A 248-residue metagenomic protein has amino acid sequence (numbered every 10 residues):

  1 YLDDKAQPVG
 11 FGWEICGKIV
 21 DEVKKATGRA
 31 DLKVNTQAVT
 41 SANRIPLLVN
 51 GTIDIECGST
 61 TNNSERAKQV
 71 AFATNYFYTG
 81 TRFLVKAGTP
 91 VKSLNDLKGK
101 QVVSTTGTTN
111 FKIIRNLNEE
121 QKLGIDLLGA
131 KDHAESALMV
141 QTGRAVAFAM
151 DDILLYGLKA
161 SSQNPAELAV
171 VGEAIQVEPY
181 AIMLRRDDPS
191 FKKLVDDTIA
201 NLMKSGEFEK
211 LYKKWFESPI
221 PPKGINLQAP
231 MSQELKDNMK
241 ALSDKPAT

Functional and structural regions predicted by a protein language model:
Y1-E56: Extracytoplasmic small-molecule ligand-binding "clamshell" domains of the periplasmic binding protein/Venus flytrap
L2-K5, G17-L32, N110-K131, K159-N164: Ligand-binding cleft/hinge of the Venus flytrap
G10, E14-E22, N95, K100-Q101 (+2 more regions): Extended ligand-binding regions for polar small-molecule ligands
R29-P46, T89, L127-M139, Q176-E178: Short helix-initiation/N-cap motifs at beta->coil->alpha
N43, C57-K68, I113-N118, Q141-T142 (+2 more regions): A ligand-binding cleft/hinge motif common to bilobed small-molecule-binding domains
T74, V85-V102: Flexible hinge/capping segments at coil-to-helix
F77-V85, D152, A160-I199, S218-A241: Periplasmic-binding protein-like
T109-L127, A166-L168, I199-T248: Ligand-binding clefts/hinges and TM-proximal coupling segments of bilobed small-molecule sensing domains
